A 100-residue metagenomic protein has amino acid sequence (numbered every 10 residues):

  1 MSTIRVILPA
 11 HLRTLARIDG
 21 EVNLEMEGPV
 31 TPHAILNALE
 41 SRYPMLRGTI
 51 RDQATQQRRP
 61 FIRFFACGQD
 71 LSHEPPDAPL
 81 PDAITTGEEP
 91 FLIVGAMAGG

Functional and structural regions predicted by a protein language model:
M1-G99: Ubiquitin-like/PB1-type beta-grasp interaction modules and other compact soluble beta-rich domains
